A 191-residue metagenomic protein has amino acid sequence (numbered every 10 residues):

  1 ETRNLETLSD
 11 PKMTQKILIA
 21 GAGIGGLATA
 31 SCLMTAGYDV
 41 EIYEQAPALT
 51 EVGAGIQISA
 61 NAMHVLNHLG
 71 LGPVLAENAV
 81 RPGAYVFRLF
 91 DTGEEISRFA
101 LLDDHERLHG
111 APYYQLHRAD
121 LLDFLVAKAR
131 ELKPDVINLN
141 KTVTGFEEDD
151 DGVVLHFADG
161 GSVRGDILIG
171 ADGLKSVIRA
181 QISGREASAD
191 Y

Functional and structural regions predicted by a protein language model:
M13-G25: Beta1/beta-strand and adjacent pyrophosphate-binding region of the FAD-binding site in flavoprotein oxidoreductases
T14-I17, M63-Y191: Conserved N-terminal helical subregion
G25, A48, K175: Conserved Rossmann-like nucleotide-cofactor binding loop
T29-Y38, V65: A short, Lys/Arg-enriched amphipathic alpha-helix followed by its capping loop at the start of a domain
M34-A54: Glycine-rich FAD pyrophosphate-binding loop
P47-N67: Conserved N-terminal glycine-rich FAD pyrophosphate-binding loop of Rossmann-like flavoproteins
